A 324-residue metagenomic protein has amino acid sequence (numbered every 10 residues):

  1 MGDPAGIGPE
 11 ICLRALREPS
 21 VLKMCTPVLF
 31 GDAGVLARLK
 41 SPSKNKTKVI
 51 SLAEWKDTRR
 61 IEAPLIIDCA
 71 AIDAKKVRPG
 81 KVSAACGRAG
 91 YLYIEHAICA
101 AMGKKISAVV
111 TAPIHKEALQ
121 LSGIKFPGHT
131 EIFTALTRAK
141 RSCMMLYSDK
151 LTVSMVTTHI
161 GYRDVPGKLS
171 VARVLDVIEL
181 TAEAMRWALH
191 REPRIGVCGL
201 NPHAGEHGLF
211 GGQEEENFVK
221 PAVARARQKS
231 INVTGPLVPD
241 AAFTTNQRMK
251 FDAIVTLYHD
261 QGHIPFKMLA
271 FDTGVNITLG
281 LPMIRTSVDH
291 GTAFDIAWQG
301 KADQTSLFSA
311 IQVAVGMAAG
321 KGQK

Functional and structural regions predicted by a protein language model:
M1-H129, A172-L257, Q261-N276, L281-I284 (+2 more regions): Contiguous, glycine/small-aliphatic-enriched amphipathic segments in soluble metabolic enzymes
R60-P64, S148-V153: Beta-strand-turn-beta hairpins that frame and shape the catalytic cleft of phosphate-ester-processing enzymes
I114-K116, I124, K150-L151, H159-Y162: Short acidic/polar capping segments at secondary-structure boundaries
E131-K140, I160-R186: Active-site glycine-rich loop that binds ribose-phosphate moieties when present
A135-L151, L281-D295: Short, flexible loop segments at boundaries between secondary-structure elements
